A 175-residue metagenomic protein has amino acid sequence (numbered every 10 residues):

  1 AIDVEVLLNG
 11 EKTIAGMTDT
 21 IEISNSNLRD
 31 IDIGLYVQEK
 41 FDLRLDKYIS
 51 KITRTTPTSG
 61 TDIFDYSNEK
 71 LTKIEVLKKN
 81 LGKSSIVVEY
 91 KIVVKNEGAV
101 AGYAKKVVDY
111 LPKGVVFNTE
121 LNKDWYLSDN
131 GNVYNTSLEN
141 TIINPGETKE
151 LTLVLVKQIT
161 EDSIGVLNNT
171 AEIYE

Functional and structural regions predicted by a protein language model:
A1-E175: Exported/extracytosolic protein signature
